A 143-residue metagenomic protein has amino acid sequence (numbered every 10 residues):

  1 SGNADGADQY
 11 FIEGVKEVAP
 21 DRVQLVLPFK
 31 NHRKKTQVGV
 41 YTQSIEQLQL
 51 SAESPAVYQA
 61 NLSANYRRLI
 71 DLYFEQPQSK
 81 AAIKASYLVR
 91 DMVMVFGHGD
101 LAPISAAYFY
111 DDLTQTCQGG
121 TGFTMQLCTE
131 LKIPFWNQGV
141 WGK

Functional and structural regions predicted by a protein language model:
S1-G142: Acidic/glycine-enriched connector segments
